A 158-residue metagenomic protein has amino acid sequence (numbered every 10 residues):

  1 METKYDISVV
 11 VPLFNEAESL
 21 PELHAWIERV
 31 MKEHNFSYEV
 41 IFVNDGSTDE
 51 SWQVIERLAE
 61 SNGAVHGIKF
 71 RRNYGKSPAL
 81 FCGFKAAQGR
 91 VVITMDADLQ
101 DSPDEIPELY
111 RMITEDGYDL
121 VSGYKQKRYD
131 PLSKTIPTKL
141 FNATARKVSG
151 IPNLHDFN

Functional and structural regions predicted by a protein language model:
M1-R29, F36: N-proximal low-complexity "stem/linker" segments adjacent to membrane-targeting elements
S8, S37-E39, H66, D119: Structural signature of beta-strand start/N-cap positions in the alpha/beta core of ABC transporter nucleotide-binding
L13-F14, D45, D96: Aromatic-flanked redox-active Cys/Sec active sites in thiol-based oxidoreductases, especially the WC-centered
E18-E22, D49-L58: Acidic helix N-cap motif at the loop->helix transition within catalytic regions of sugar-transfer enzymes
H24, E28, F36-S47, I68-K69: Short beta-strand/loop segment that forms part of the nucleotide-sugar
M31-F36, A59-A64: Short helix-capping segments at alpha-helix termini
N44-Q53, L99-Q100: A conserved acidic beta->alpha catalytic loop
R57, H66-R72, K76-A86, V91-T94 (+1 more regions): Acceptor/aglycone-binding surface of glycosyltransferases and processive sugar-polymer synthases
